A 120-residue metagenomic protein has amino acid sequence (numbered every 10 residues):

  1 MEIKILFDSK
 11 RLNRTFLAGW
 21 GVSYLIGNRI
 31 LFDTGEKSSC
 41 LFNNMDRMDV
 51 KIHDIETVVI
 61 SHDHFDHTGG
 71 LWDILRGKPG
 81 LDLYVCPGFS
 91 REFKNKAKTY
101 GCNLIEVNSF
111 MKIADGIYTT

Functional and structural regions predicted by a protein language model:
E2-R47: Conserved beta-strand hairpin/beta-sheet module of binuclear metal-dependent hydrolase folds, prominently
F7-K10, T34-E36, D63, G88-F89 (+1 more regions): Active-site metal-binding loops of divalent metal-dependent hydrolases
F16-L17, K51, M111-K112: Solvent-exposed alpha-helices and their adjacent loops that cap or buttress functional pockets in soluble metabolic
S23, L71-L75, K94-A97: Short amphipathic alpha-helical segments and helix-helix/interface helices
G27-I30, P79-G80, C102: Short glycine/proline-enriched coil/turn segments at helix->beta-strand junctions
S39-Y84: Active-site metal-binding motif and surrounding structural segment of the metallo-beta-lactamase
C86-T120: Metallo-beta-lactamase
